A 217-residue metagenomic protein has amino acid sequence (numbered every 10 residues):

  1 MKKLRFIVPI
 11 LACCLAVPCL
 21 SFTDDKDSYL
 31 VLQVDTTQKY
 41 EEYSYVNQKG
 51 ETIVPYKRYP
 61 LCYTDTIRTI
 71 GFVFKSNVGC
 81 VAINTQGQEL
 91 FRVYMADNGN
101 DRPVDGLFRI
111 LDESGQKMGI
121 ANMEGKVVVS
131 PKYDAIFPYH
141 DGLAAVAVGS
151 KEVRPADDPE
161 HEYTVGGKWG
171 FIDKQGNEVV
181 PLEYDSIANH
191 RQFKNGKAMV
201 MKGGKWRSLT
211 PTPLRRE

Functional and structural regions predicted by a protein language model:
M1-D25: Bacterial Sec-dependent N-terminal signal peptides
F22-E217: Residue-level detector of conserved, function-critical positions
